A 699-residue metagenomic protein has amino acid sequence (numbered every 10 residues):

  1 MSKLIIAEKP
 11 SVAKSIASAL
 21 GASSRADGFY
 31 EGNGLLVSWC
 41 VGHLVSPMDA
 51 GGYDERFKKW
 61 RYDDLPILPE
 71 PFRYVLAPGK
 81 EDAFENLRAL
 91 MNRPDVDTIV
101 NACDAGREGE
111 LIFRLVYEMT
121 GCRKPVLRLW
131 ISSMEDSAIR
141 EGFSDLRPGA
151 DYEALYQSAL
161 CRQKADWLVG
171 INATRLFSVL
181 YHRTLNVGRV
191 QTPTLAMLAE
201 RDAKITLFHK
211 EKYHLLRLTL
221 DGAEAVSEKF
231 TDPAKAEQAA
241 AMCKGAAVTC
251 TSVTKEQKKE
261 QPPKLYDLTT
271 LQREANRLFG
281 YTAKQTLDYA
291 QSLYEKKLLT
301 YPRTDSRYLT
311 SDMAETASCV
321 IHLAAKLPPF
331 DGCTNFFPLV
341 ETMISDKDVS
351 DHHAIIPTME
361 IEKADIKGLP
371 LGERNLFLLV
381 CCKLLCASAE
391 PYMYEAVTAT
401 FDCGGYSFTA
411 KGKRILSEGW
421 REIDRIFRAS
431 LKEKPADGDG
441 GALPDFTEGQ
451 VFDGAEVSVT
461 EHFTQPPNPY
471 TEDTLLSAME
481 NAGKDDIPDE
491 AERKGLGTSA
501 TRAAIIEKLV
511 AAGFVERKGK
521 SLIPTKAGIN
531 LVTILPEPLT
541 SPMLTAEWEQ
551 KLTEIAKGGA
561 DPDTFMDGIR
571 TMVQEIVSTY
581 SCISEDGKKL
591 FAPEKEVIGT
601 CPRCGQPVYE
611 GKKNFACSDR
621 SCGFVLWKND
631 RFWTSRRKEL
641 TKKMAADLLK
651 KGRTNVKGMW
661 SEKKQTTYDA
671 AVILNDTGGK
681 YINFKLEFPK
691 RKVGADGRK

Functional and structural regions predicted by a protein language model:
M1-Q163, W167, P338, P466: Intrinsically disordered, low-complexity regulatory segments
M1-S2, A102-A105, H182-T184, K255-K264 (+3 more regions): Conserved short loop/turn motifs at secondary-structure junctions
S2-L4, K80, M91, T174 (+3 more regions): Basic, low-complexity terminal or inter-domain segments flanking catalytic cores
P10-A17, G34-V37, V41, A77-R88 (+19 more regions): Amphipathic alpha-helical transducer elements in NTP-driven molecular machines
E31-N33, T219-A223, D402-Y406, K664: Short strand-coil-strand connectors
F72, P94, D136-L220, K255-K259: C-terminal or mid-to-C-terminal helical accessory/interaction module adjacent to the motor/catalytic core
A234-Y266, Q272: Metal- or metallocofactor-binding catalytic centers and their adjacent structured scaffolds across diverse enzyme
